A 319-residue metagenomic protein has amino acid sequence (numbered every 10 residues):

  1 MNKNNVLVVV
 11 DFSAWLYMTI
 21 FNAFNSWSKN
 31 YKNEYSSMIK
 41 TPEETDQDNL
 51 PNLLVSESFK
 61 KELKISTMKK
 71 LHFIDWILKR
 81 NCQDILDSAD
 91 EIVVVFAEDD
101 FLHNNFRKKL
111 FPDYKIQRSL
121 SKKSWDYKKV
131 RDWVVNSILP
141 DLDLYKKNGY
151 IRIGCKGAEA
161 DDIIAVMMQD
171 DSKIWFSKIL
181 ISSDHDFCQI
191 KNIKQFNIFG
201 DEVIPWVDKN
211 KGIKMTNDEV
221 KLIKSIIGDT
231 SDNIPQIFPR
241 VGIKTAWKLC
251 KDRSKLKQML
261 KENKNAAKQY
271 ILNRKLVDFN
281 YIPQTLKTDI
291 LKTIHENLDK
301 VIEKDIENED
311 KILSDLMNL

Functional and structural regions predicted by a protein language model:
M1-Y114: Non-catalytic, usually N-terminal nucleic-acid engagement modules in DNA/RNA processing proteins
N2-N5, E57, K61, A89-E91 (+2 more regions): Extended two-metal-dependent nuclease catalytic cores across DNA- and RNA-processing enzymes
S37-D48, Y127, N210-G212, N308: Short C-terminal domain-edge/linker segments immediately following a structured domain
